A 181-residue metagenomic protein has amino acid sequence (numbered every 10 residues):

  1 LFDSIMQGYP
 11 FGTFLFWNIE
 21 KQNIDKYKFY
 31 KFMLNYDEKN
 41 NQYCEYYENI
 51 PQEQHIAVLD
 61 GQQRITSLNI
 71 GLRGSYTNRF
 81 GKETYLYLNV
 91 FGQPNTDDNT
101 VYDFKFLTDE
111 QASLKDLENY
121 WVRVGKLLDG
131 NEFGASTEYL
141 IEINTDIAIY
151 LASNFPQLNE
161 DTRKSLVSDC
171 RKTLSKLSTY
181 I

Functional and structural regions predicted by a protein language model:
F2-I181: Basic- and aromatic-enriched surface patches that contact anionic nucleotides/nucleic acids
